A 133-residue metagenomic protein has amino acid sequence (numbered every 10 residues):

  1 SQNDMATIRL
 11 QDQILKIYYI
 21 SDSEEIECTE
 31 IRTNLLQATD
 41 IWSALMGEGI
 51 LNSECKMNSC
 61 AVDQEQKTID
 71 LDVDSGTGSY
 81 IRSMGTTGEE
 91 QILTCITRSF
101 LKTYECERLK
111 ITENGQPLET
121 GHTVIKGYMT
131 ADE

Functional and structural regions predicted by a protein language model:
S1-E133: Bimodal "functional hotspot" detector
